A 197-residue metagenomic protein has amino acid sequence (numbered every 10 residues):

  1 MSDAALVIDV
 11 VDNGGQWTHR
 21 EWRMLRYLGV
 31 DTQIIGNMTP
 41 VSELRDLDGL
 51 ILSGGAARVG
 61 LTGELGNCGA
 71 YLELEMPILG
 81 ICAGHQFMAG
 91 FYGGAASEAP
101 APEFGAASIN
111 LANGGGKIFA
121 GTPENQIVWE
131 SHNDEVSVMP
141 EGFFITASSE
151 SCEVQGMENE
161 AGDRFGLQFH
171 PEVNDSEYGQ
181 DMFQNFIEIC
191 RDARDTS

Functional and structural regions predicted by a protein language model:
M1-L6, D195-S197: Short, low-complexity, intrinsically disordered N-terminal peptides in bacterial proteins
A5-V11, G15-I81, H85-Q86, Y92 (+1 more regions): Flexible gly/pro-rich beta->alpha loop and the following alpha-helix that scaffold active-site loops
L65-I81, Q86-D181, N185-I189: Pocket-forming structural segment of enzyme catalytic cores
F186-E188, R194-S197: Conserved P-loop small GTPase signature centered on TRAFAC-class small GTPases
